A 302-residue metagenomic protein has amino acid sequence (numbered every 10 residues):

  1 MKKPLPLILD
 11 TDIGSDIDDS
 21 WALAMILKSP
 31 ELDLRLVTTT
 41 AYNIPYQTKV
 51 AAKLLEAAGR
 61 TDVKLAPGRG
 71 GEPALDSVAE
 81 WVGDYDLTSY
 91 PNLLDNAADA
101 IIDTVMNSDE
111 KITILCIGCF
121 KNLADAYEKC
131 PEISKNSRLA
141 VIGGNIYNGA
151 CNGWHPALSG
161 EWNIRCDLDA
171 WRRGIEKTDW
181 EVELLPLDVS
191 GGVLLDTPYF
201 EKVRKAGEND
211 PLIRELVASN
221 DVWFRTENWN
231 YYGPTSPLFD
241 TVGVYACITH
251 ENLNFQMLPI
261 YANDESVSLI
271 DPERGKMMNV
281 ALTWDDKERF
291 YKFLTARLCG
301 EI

Functional and structural regions predicted by a protein language model:
M1-I302: N-terminal acidic, glycine/proline-rich low-complexity segments
